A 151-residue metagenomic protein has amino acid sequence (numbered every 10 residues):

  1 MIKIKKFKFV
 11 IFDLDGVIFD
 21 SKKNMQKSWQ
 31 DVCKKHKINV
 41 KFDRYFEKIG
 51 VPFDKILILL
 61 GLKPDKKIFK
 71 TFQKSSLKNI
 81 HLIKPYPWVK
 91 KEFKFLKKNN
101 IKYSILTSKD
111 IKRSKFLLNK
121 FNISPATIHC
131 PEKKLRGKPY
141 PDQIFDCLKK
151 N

Functional and structural regions predicted by a protein language model:
M1-K3: Short amphipathic alpha-helix with an adjacent loop that forms part of the alpha/beta core around
K5-K90, F95, N99, S124: N-terminal helical cap/lid subdomain that shapes the substrate entry/recognition surface in HAD-like hydrolases
L82, D110-N151: Substrate-recognition "cap/lid" segment bordering the active-site pocket of phosphatases
V89-L118: Substrate-recognition element of Asp-dependent hydrolases with the DxDx(T/V) motif
